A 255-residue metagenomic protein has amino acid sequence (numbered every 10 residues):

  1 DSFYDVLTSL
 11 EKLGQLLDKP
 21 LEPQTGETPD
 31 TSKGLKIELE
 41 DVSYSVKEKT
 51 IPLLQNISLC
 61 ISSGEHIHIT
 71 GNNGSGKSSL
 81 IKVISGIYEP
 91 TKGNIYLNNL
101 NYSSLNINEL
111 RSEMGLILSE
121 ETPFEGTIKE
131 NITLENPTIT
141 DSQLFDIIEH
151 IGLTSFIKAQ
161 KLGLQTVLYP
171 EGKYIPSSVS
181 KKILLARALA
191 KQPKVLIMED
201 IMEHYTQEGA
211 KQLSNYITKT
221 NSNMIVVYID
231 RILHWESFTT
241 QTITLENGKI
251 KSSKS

Functional and structural regions predicted by a protein language model:
D1-L17: Cytosolic ends of transmembrane helices, especially the final helix of ABC transmembrane type-1 domains
L17-H68, D146, K219-S222: Primarily ABC-family ATPase nucleotide-binding module
T70-N72: The feature captures the beta-strand-to-loop junction immediately N-terminal to the Walker
S85: Helix-to-loop junction immediately C-terminal to a conserved catalytic motif
G93-N101, L110: Conserved ABC transporter NBD signature motif
Y96, K129-P170, S214-N215, N223: ABC ATPase nucleotide-binding domain helical subdomain, centered on the C-loop/LSGGQ "ABC signature"
L196-D200: Catalytic Walker B motif of ABC-type/P-loop ATPase nucleotide-binding domains
